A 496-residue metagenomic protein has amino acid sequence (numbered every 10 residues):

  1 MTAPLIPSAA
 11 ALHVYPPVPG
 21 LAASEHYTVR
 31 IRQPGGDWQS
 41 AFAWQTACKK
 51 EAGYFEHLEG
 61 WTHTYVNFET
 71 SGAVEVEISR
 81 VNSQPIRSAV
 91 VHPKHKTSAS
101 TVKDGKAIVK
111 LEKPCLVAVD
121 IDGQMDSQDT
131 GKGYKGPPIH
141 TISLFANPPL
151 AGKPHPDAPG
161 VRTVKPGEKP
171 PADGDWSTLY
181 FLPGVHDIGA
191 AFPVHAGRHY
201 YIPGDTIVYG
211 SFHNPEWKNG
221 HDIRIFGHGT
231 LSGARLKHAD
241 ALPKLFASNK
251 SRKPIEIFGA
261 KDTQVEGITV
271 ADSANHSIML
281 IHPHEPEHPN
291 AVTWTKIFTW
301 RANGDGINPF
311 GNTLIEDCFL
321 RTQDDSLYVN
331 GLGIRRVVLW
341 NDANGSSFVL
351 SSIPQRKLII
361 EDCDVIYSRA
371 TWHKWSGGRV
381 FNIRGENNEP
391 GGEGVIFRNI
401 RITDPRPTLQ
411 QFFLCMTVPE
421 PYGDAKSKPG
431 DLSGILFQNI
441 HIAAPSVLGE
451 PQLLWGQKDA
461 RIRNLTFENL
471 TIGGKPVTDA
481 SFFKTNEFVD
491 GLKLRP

Functional and structural regions predicted by a protein language model:
T2-P496: Extracellular/periplasmic carbohydrate-active domains that bind, remodel, or depolymerize complex polysaccharides
